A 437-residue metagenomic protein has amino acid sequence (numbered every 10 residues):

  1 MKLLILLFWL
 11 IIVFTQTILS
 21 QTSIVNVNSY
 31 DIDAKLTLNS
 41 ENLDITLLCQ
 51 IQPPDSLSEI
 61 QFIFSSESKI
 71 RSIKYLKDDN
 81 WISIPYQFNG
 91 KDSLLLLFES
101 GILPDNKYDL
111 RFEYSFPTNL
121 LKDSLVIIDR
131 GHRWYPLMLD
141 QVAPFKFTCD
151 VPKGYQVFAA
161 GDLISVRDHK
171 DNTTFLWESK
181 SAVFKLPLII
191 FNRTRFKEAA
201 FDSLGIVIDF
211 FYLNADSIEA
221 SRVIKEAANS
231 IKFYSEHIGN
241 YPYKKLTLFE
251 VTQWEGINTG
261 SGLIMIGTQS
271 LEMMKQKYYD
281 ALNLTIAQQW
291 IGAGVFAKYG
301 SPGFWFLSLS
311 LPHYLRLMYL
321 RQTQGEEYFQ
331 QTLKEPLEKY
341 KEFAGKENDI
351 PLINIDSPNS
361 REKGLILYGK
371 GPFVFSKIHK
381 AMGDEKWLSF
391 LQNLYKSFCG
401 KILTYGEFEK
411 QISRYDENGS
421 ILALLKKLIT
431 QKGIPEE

Functional and structural regions predicted by a protein language model:
M1-S23: Bacterial Sec-dependent N-terminal signal peptides
Q16-D44, K69, L139: N-terminal, polar/Ser/Thr-rich
S20, L47-C49, F147, L176 (+4 more regions): Juxtacatalytic substrate-recognition/specificity segment
L48, I102, K107-T194: Extended, low-hydrophobicity, Ser/Thr/Pro/Gly-biased non-transmembrane segments
S56, D79, D92-S93, S124 (+4 more regions): Coil residues (strongly favoring Ser/Thr
L57-S83, V142-Y155: Solvent-exposed beta-hairpin/edge-strand motifs
L263-I264, T268-Q269, P302-F343, I421-L425: Post-HExxH zinc-binding segment in Zn-dependent metallohydrolases
G364-E437: Amphipathic alpha-helical substructures
